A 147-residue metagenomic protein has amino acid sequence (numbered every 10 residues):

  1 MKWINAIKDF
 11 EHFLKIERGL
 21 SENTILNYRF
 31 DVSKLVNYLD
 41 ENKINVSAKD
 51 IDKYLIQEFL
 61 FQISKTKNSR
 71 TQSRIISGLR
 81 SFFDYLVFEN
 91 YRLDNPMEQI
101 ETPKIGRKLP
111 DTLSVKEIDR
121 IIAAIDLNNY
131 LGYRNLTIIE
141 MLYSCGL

Functional and structural regions predicted by a protein language model:
M1-L147: Conserved catalytic core of the tyrosine transesterase superfamily
